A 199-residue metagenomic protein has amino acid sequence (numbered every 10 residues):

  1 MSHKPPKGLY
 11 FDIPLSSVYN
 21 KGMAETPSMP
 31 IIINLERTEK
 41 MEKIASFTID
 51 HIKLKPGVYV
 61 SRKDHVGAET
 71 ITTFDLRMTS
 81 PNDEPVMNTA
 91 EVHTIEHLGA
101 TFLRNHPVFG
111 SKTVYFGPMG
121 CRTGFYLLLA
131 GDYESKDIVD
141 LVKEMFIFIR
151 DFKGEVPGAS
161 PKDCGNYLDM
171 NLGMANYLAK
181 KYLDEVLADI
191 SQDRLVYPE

Functional and structural regions predicted by a protein language model:
Y10-F11, Y19: Aromatic (phenylalanine/tyrosine) cluster motif
S17-Y19, I33-L103: His/Glu-rich zincin catalytic helix
P81, P85-D137: M16/MPP (pitrilysin/insulinase) zinc-metallopeptidase core fold and M16-derived inactive scaffolds
F116-A188: Active-site-adjacent, His/Asp/Glu-enriched structural segments that form or flank metal-binding and acid/base networks
D184-E199: Histidine-acidic residue clusters that define the catalytic metal-binding segment of zinc metallopeptidase domains
